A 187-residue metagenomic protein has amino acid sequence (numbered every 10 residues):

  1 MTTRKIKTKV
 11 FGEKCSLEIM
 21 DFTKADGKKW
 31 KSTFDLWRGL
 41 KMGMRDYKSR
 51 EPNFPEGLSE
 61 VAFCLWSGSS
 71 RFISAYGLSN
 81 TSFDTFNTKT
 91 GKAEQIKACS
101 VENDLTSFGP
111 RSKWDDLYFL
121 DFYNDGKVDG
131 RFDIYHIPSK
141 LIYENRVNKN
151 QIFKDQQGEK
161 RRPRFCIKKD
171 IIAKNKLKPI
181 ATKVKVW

Functional and structural regions predicted by a protein language model:
M1-K92, K97-W187: Nucleic-acid endonuclease domains
